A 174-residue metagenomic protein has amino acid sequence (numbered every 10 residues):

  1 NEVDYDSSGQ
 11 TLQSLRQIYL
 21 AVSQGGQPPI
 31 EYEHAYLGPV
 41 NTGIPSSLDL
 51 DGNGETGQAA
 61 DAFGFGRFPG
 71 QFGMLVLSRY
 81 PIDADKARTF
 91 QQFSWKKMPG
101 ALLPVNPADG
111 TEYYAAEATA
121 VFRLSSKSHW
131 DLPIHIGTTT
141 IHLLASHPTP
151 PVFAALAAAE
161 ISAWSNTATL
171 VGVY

Functional and structural regions predicted by a protein language model:
N1-D109: Active-site surface patch of divalent metal-dependent phosphodiester/phosphate bond hydrolases
N1-D6, A62-G64, E117-A120, F153-S162: Second-shell loop/turn segments in exported
S7-L12, S125, E160-A168: Phosphate/oxyanion-binding active-site loops and adjacent basic polyanion-contact surfaces
T11, T42, T56, T89 (+5 more regions): Residue-identity detector for threonine
M74, R79-A84, P99-A101, A120-H147: Beta-strand-turn-beta hairpins that frame and shape the catalytic cleft of phosphate-ester-processing enzymes
G110-I134, N166-Y174: A Trp-anchored, charged/polar loop motif used as the substrate-binding/catalytic surface of acyl/ester-handling
T139-I161: Active-site His/acidic residue clusters
